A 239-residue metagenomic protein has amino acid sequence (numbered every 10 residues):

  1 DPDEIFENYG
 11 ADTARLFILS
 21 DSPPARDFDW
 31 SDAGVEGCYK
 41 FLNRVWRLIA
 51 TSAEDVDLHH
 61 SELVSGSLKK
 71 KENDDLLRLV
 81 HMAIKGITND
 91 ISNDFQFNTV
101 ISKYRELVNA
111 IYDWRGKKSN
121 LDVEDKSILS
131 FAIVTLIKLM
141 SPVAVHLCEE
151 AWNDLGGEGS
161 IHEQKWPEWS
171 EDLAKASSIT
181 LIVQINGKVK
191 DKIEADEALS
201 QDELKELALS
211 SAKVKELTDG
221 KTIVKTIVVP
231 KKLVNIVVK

Functional and structural regions predicted by a protein language model:
P2-E194, I227-L233: Helix-rich, typically C-terminal accessory recognition domains appended to large enzymatic cores
L181-K239: NTP/phosphate- and nucleic-acid-binding module
